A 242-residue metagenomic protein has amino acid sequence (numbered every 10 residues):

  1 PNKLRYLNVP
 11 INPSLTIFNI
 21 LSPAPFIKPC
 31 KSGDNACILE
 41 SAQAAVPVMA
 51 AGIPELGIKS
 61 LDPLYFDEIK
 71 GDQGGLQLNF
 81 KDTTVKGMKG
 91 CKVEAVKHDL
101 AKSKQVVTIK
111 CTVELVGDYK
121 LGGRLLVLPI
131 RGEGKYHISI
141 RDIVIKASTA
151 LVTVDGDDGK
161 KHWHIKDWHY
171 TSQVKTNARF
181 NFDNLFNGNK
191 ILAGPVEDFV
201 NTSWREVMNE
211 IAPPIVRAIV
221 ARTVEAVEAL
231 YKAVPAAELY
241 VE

Functional and structural regions predicted by a protein language model:
P1, R5-S32: N-terminal signal peptide
L4, F18-A24, A221-E242: C-terminal helix/juxtamembrane-tail motif
N12, G33-E40, Q173, N187 (+2 more regions): Alpha-helix boundary/N-cap detector
L21, P25-T176: Hydrophobic-cavity lipid-handling domains and compact docking modules
A42-M49, I53, G57, V200-W204 (+2 more regions): Sec/Tat-exported extracytoplasmic proteins
P63-D67, E133, P214, A229-A233 (+2 more regions): Residue-level signal for alpha-helical context at structural boundaries
H164-V216: Extended amphipathic ligand-handling, pore-lining, and cofactor/metal-binding catalytic surfaces
